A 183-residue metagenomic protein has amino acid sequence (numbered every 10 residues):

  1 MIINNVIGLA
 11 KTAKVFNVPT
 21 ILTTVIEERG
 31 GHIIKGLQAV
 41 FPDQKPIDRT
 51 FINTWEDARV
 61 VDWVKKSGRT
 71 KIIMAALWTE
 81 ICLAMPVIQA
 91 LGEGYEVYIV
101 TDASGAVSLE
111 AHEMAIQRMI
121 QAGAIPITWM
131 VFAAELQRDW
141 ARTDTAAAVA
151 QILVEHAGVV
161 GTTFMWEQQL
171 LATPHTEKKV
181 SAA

Functional and structural regions predicted by a protein language model:
M1-I21: A short alpha/beta connector and helix-capping loop motif
I21-L22, I73: Short glycine-rich phosphate-binding loop at a beta-alpha junction
V25: Conserved H-loop
E28-A183: Active-site-adjacent betaalpha module
